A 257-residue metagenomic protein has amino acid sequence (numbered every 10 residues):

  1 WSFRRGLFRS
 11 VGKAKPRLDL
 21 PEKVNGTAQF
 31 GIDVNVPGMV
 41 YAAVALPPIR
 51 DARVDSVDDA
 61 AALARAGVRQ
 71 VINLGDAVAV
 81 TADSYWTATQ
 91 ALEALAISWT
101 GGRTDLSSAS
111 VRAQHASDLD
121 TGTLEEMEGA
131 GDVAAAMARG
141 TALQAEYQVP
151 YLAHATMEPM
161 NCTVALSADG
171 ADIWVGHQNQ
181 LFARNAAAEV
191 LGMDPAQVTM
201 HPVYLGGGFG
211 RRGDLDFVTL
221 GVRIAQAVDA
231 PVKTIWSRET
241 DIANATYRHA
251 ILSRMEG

Functional and structural regions predicted by a protein language model:
R5-G257: Structural alpha/beta core scaffold segments of enzyme domains
